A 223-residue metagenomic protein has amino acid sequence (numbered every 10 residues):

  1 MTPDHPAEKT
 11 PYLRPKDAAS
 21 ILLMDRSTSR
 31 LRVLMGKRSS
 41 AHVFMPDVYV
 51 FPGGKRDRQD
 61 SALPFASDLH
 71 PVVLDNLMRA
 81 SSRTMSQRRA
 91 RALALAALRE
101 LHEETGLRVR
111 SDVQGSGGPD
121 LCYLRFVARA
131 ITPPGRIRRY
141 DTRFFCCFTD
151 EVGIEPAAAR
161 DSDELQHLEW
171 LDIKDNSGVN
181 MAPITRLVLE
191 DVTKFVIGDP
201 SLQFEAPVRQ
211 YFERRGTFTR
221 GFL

Functional and structural regions predicted by a protein language model:
T2-A7, D75-S82, G118-L223: Nudix hydrolase/Nudix homology domain
P11-V33, S39-L69: Conserved N-terminal beta-strand and adjoining loop/helix that marks the start of the Nudix/MutT-like hydrolase domain
Y12-R14, S86-A94, R138, G178-T185: Aromatic-acidic/polar surface patches that form glycan- and anion
K16, T28, V43-F44, R88-R89 (+3 more regions): A generic fold-level signal
D25, T105-V109, V196, P200: A generic secondary-structure signal for well-formed alpha-helical elements
L34-M35, L98, R108-S111, F126 (+1 more regions): A structural signal for short, well-ordered beta-strand segments and their strand-loop junctions that often border
F51-G53, Q59-L121, F145: The catalytic Nudix box helix
